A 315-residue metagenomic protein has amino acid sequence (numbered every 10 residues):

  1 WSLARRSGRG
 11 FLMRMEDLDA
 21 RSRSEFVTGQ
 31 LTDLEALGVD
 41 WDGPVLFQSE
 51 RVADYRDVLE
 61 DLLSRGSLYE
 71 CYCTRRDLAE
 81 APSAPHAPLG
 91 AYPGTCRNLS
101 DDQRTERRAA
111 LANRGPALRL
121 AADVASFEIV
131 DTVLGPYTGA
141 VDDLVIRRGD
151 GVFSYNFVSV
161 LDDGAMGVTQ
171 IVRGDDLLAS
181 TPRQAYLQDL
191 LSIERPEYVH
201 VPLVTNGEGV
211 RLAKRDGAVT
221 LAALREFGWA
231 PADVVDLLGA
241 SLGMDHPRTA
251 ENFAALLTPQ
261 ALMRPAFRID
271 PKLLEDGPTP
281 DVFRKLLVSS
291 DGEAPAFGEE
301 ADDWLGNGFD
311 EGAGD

Functional and structural regions predicted by a protein language model:
W1-H86, D175-D176, S180-I193, N307 (+1 more regions): N-terminal Rossmann-like or analogous alpha/beta NTP/dinucleotide-binding catalytic cores that position adenine
R6-G10, M166, S192-I193, L242-R248: Short helix-capping/linker segments at secondary-structure and domain boundaries
D42-G43, R195-Y198, A232, D245-E251: Short, surface-exposed acidic
R76-K214, T220-R225, P271-D315: Active-site cores that bind ATP or allylic diphosphates and position pyrophosphate for catalysis
H200-E208, L238-S241, N252-L256: Small/polar glycine-rich anion-binding or flexible loop at a beta-alpha turn
G228-A230, L237-A240, M244: A conserved active-site cap/scaffold subdomain adjacent to cofactor or substrate pockets
V235, F267-R268: Intrinsically disordered terminal and processing segments
P247-A261: NTP-binding/hydrolysis catalytic cores, primarily Walker-type P-loop NTPases
